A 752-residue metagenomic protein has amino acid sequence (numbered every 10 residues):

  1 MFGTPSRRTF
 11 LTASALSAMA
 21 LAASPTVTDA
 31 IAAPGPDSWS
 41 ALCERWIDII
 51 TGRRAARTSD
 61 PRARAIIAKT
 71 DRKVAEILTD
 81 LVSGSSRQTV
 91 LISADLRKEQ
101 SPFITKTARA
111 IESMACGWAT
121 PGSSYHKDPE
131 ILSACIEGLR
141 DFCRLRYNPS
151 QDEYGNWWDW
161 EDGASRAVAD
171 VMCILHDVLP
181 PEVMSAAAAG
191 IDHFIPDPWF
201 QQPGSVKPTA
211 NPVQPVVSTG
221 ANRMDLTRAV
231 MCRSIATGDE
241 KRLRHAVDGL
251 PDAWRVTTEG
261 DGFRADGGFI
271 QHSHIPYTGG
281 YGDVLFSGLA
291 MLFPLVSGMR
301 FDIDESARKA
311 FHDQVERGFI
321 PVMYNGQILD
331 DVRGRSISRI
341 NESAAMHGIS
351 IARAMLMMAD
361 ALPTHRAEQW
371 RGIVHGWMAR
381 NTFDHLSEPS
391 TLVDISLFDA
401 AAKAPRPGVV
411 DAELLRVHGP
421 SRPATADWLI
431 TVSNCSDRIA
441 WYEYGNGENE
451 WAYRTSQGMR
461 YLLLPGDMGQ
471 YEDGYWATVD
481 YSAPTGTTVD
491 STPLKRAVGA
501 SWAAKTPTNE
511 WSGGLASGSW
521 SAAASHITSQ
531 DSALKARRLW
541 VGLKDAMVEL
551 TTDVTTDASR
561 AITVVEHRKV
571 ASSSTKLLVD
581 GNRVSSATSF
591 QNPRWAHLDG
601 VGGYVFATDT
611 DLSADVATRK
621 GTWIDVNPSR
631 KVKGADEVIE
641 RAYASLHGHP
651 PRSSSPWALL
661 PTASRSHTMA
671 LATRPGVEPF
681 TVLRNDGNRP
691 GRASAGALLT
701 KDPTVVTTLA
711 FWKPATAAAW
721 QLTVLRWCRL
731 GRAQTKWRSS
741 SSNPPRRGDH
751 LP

Functional and structural regions predicted by a protein language model:
M1-S17: N-terminal secretory signal peptides and thylakoid transit peptides that target proteins across membranes
S17-A20, T28-A30: Cleavable N-terminal signal peptides
P25-E44: C-terminal segment of N-terminal export signals and the immediately downstream linker at the start of the mature
I31-A32, D749-L751: Short, intrinsically disordered, charge-balanced linker/junction segments flanking boundaries in proteins
S38-D71: N-terminal alpha-helical scaffolding segments that mark the starts of alpha-solenoid/helical-repeat architectures
L78-I340, T552: Aromatic-lined, polymer-binding surfaces characteristic of secreted/periplasmic polysaccharide-degrading enzymes
L292-H750: Extended polysaccharide-engagement surfaces of secreted carbohydrate-active enzymes
